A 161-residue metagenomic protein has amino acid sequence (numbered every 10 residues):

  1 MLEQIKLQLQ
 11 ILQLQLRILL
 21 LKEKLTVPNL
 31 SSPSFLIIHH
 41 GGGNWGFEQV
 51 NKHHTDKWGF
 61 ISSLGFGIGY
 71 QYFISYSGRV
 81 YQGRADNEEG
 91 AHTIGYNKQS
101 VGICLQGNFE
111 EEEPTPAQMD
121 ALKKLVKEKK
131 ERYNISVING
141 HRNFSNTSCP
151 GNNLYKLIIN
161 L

Functional and structural regions predicted by a protein language model:
M1, I5-L7: Amphipathic alpha-helical coiled-coil segments and their boundaries
E3, Q13-I37, V80, Q99 (+1 more regions): Basic/polar, cationic surfaces and motifs that engage anionic cell-wall and phosphate/carboxylate ligands
L20-D86: Short, conserved "active-site rim" segments that organize catalytic pockets and cofactor/ligand binding
G69-Q71, S77-G78, G90-A91, N146 (+1 more regions): Generic secondary-structure boundary/loop-capping signal
F73-S75, D86, Y96, Q106 (+1 more regions): Conserved beta-strand-loop surface patch within small alpha/beta domains used for substrate/adaptor or ligand engagement
R79-Y81, A85-G102: Short, surface-exposed glycine/acidic/tryptophan-bearing loops
